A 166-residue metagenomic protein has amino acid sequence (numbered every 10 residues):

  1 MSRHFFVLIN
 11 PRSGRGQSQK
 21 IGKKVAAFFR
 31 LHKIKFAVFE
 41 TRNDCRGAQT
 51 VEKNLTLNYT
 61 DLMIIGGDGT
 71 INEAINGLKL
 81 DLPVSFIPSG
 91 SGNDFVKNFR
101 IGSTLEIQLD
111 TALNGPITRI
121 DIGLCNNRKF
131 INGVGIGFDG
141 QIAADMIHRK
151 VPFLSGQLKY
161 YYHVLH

Functional and structural regions predicted by a protein language model:
M1-L62, N72, I107: ATP/NTP phosphate-donor binding region
P11, I65-G67, I87-S89: Glycine-rich beta-strand-to-loop/alpha-helix junction loops that act as flexible
G14, N43-D44, G67-D68, I101 (+1 more regions): Short beta->alpha junction loops/turns
Q19-I21, A74-G77, K97-F99: Short amphipathic alpha-helical segments
H32, T41, L80-H166: Catalytic core of DAGKc-family lipid kinases
N58, G66, L78: Conserved functional loop/turn residues at catalytic and ligand-binding sites
T70-L82: Short Gly/Thr/Asp-enriched flexible loops that form oxyanion-binding sites at enzyme active sites
